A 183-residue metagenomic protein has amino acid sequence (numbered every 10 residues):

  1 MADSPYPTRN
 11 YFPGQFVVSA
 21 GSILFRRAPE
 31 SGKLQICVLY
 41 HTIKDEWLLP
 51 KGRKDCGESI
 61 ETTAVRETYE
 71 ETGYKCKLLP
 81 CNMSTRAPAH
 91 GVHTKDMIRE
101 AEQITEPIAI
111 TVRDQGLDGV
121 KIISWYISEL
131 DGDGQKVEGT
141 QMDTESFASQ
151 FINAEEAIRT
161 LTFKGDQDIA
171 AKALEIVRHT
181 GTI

Functional and structural regions predicted by a protein language model:
M1-E30: Acidic, metal-coordinating catalytic segment for phosphate/diphosphate chemistry, firing primarily on the Nudix
V18-A20, L34, I123-S124, F147: Change "...and in nucleic-acid phosphodiester-cleaving endonucleases..." to "...and in nucleic-acid processing enzymes
A28-Q35, G116-G119: Short, solvent-exposed loop/turn segments that connect beta-strands within catalytic domains and beta-strand-rich
C37-H41: Short, acidic/hydrophobic/Gly-rich beta-strand patch recurrent on exposed beta strands that often constitutes part
K44-E46, A157-I158: A short, flexible beta-alpha/helix-coil linker loop
L48-K51: A short gly/proline-enriched turn/hairpin at secondary-structure junctions
R53-D168: Unchanged
A171-I183: C-terminal helix/juxtamembrane-tail motif
